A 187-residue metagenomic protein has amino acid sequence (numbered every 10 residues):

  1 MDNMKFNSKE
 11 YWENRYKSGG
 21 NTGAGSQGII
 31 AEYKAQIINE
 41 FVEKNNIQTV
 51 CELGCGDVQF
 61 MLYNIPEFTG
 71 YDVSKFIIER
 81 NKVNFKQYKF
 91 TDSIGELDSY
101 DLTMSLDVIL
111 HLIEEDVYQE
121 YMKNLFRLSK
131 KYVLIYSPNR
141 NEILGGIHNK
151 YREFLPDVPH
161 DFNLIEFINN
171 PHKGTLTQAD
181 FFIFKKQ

Functional and structural regions predicted by a protein language model:
M1-D98, E115-L128, Y132-Q187: Class I (Rossmann-like) S-adenosyl-L-methionine-dependent methyltransferase catalytic domain, capturing the SAM-binding
M104: A conserved beta-strand element that flanks and buttresses the S-adenosyl-L-methionine
D107-H111: Short catalytic micro-motifs in class I SAM-dependent methyltransferases
